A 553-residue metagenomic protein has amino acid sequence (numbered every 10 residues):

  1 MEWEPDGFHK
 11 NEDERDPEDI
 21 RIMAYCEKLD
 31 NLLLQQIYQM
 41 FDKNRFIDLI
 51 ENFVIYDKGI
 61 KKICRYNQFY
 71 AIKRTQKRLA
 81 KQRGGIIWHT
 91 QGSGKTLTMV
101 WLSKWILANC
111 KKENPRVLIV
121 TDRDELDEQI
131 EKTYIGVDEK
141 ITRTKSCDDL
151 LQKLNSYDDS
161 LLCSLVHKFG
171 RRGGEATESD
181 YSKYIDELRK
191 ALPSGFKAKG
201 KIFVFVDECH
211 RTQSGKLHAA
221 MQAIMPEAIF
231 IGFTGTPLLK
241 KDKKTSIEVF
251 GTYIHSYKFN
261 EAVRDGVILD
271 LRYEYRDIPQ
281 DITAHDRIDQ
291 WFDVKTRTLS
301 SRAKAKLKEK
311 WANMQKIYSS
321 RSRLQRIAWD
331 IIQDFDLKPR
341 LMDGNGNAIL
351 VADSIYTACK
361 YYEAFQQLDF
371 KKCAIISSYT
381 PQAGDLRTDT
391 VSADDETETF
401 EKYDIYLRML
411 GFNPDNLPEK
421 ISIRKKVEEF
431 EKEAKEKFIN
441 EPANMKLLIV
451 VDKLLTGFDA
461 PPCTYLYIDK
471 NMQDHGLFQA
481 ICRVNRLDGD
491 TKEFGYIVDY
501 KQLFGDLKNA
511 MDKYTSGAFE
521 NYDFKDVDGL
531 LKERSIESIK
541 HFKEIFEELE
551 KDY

Functional and structural regions predicted by a protein language model:
M1-R116, T121, E125-I141, Y157-S160 (+6 more regions): ATP-dependent helicase/translocase motor core
T90-Q91, E208-T212, I224-K241, G266: Conserved helicase ATPase motor motifs in RecA-like P-loop NTPase domains
R116, D158-L161, G200-F203, E227-I231 (+1 more regions): Loop/turn-to-beta-strand initiation segments
L161-V206, R211-A220, K432-A434, V450-D452: Conserved RecA-like ASCE ATPase "motif II neighborhood" in helicase/translocase motors
K243-N345, Y362-Q367: Interdomain helical connector at the RecA1-RecA2 junction of SF1/SF2 helicase-like NTPases
W311-V450: Conserved C-terminal RecA-like helicase domain
I449-V450, T456-N471, G476-Q479, G495-V498: A short beta-strand element within the Helicase C-terminal
R486-Y553: Long, hydrophobic alpha-helical segments
